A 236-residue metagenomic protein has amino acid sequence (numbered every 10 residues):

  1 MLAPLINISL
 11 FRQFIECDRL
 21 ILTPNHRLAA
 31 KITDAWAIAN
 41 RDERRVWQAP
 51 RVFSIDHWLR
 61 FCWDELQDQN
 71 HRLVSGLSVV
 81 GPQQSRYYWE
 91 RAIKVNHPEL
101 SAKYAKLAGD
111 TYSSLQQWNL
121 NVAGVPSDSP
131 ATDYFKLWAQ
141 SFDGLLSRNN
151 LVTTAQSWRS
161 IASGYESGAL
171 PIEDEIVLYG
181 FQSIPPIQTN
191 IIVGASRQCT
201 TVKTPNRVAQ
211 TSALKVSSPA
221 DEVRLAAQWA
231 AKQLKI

Functional and structural regions predicted by a protein language model:
M1-A29, G164-S167, R207-I236: Helicase P-loop NTPase motor core
M1-A3, F53-W58, S85, V202-N206 (+1 more regions): Conserved beta-strand termini and adjacent loop/short-helix elements that scaffold enzyme active sites in alpha/beta
I6, F14-I15, T23-I172, P185-P186: Basic/charged alpha-beta structural segments of nucleotide/phosphate-handling enzymes
D18, V46-A49, Q198-C199, Q210: A generic structural signal for alpha->beta connector loops
L20-T23, F53, V177-G180: Short, hydrophobic/glycine-enriched beta-strand segments
A35, S141, L145, G164 (+2 more regions): Generic, well-ordered alpha-helical scaffold segments in large soluble proteins
E173-V177, F181, P186-K232: Conserved RecA-like helicase ATPase core segment that couples NTP binding/hydrolysis to strand translocation
